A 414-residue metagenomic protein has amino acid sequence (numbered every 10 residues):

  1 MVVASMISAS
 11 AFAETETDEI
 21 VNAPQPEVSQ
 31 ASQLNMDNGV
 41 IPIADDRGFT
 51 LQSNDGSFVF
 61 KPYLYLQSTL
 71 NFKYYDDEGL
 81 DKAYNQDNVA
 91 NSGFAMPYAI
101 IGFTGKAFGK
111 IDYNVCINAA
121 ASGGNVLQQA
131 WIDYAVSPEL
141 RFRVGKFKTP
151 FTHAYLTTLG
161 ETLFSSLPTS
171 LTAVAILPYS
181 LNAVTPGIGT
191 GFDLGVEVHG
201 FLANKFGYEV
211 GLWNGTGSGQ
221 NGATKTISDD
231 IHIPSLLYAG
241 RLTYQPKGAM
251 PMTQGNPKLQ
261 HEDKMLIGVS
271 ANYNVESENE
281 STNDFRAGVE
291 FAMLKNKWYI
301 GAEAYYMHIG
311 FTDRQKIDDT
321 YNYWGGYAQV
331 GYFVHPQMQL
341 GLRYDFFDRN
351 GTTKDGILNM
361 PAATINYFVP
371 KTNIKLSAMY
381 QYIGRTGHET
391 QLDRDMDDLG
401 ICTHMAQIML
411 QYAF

Functional and structural regions predicted by a protein language model:
S5-Q67, D77, A203-K205, F414: N-terminal periplasmic/intermembrane-space "pro-region" immediately following the signal or transit peptide
D37-V40, Q86-G93, A120-G124, P186-I188 (+5 more regions): Replace "Gram-negative outer membrane beta-barrel proteins" with "bacterial and organellar outer membrane beta-barrel
D45-D46, K82-Q86, I176-N182, A223-K225 (+3 more regions): Extracytoplasmic loops and strand-loop junctions of Gram-negative outer membrane beta-barrel proteins
G48-S218, P234-A249, L259-Q260, Q329-G341 (+2 more regions): Outer membrane beta-barrel
Y98, L127-Q129, D193-G195, S235-A239 (+6 more regions): Transmembrane beta-barrel architecture of outer membranes
L237-A249, I365, V369, I374 (+1 more regions): Outer-membrane beta-barrel "beta-signal"
R241-N350, N359: Detector for outer-membrane/organellar transmembrane beta-barrel domains, recognizing the amphipathic beta-strand
G331, Q337-R385: Outer membrane beta-barrel transmembrane domains
